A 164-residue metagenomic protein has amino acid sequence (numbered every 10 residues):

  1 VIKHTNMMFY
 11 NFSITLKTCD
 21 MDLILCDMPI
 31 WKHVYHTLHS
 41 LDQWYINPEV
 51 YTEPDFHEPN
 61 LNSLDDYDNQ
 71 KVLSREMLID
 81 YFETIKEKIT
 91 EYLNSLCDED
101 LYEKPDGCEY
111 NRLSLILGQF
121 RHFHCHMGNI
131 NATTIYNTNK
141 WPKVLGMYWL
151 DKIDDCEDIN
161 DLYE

Functional and structural regions predicted by a protein language model:
I2, N6, D27, V34 (+4 more regions): Generic structural concept
H4, M8-T15, S40, I85-K88 (+2 more regions): Amphipathic, well-ordered alpha-helical segments in soluble domains
S13, K17-S63, D106-E164: Short, contiguous alpha-helical
D65-E103, L113-H124: Acidic/histidine-rich alpha-helical segments that form the ligand environment of transition-metal centers
